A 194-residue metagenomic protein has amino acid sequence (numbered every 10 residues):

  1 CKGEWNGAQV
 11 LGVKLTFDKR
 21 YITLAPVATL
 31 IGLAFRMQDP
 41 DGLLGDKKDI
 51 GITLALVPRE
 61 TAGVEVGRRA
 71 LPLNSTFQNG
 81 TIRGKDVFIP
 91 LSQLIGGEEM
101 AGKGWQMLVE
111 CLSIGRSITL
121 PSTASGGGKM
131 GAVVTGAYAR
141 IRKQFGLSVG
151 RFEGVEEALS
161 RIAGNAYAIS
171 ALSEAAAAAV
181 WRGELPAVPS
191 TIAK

Functional and structural regions predicted by a protein language model:
K2-Q9, M37-D49, T61-A62, P90-L91 (+3 more regions): Secondary-structure transition/capping motifs at alpha-helix termini and the adjoining loop/turn into the next element
V10-E65: A short core secondary-structure module
L15-F17, A55, G84, G128 (+2 more regions): Buried hydrophobic positions in well-ordered alpha/beta secondary-structure cores of metabolic enzymes
I22-A25, D41-G45, V64-G67, L91-G97 (+2 more regions): Short helix/loop capping segments that flank catalytic or ligand/cofactor-binding pockets
A62-F88: Flexible, small-/acidic-enriched active-site or ligand-binding loops
R83-R116, V133-G150: A glycine-rich, basic-preceded beta-loop-alpha segment at the flavin cofactor/substrate interface of flavin-utilizing
G115-G183, K194: Extended amphipathic alpha-helical segments enriched in small hydrophobics
